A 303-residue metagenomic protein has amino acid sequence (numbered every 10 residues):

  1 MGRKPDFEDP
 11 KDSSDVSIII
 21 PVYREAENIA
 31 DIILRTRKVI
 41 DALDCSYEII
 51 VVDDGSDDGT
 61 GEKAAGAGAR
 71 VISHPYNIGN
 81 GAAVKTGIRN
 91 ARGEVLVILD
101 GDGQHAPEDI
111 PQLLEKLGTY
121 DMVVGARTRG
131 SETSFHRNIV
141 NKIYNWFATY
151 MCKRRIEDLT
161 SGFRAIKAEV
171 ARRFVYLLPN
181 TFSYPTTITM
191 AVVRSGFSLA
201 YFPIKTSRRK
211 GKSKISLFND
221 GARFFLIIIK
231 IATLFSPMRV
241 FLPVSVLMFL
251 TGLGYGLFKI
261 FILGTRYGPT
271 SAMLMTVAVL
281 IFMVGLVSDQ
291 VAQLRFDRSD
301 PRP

Functional and structural regions predicted by a protein language model:
M1-N138, K142, Y150, A165-V175 (+5 more regions): Structured catalytic core of nucleotide-sugar glycosyltransferases
M1-S14, N180-P303: Hydrophobic helical membrane-anchoring modules
G125, D158-T160, Y201, F241: Short, hydrophobic secondary-structure boundary micro-motifs
T128-F135, T149-F163, T181-F182, S213: A recurrent flexible, glycine/aromatic-enriched loop bordering the glycosyltransferase active site that acts as
R137-K153, R172, N219-L234, M238: Short hydrophobic helices that act as membrane-entry/anchoring signals
N145, T149, K153, A168 (+2 more regions): Alpha-helical transmembrane segments of polytopic integral membrane proteins, especially the permease/helical cores
R164-A165, N219: Short aromatic/basic micro-patch
